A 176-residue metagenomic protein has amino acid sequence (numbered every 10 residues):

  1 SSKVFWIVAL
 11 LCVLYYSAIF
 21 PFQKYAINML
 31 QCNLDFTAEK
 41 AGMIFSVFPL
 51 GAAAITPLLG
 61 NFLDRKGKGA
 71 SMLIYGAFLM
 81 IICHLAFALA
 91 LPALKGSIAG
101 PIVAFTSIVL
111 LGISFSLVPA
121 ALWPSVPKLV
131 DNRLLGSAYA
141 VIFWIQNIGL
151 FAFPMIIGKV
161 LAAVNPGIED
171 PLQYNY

Functional and structural regions predicted by a protein language model:
S2-A52, P119, W123, F153-P154: Extracytoplasmic gate region of multi-pass secondary transporters
V13, S46-L50, F78, A140-I148: Transmembrane alpha-helical cores of Major Facilitator Superfamily
I27, L59, F153-L161: Small-residue (Gly/Pro/Ala) motifs that create kinks and tight helix-helix packing interfaces
I27, Q31, L63, V126-D131 (+1 more regions): Helix-terminus/helix-capping segments at the ends of transmembrane helices and short amphipathic helices
A38-E39, N132-I142: Loop-to-transmembrane helix entry/capping segments in MFS-fold secondary transporters and related SLC/MFSD carriers
I55-K68, L161: Helix-to-loop junctions at the C-terminal end of transmembrane segments in multipass secondary transporters
G69-L122: C-terminal transmembrane helical hairpin of 12-TM major facilitator-type secondary transporters
K159-Y176: A membrane-interface helix-boundary motif in multi-pass transporters
